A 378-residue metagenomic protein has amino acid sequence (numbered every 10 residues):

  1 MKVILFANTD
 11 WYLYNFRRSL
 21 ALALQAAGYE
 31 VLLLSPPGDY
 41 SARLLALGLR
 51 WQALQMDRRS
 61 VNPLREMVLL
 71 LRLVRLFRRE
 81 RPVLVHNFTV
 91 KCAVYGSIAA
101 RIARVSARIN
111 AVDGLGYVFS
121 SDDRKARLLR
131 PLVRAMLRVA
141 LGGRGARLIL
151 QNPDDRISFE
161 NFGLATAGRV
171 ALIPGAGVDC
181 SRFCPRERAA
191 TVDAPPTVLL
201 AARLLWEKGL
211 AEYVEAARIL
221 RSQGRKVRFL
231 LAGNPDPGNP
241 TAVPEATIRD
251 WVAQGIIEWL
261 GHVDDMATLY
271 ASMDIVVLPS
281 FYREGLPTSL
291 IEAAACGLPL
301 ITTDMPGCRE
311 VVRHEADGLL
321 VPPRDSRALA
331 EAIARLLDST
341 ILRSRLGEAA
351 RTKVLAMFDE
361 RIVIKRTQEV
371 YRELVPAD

Functional and structural regions predicted by a protein language model:
Y14-S19, P196, L200, L205-I219 (+1 more regions): A conserved mid-protein helix/loop that constitutes part of the nucleotide-sugar donor-binding site
S35-D39, A201, R228-V243: Glycosyltransferase donor-sugar binding loop
Q52-Q55, R130-R186, T197: Donor nucleotide-sugar binding/catalytic pocket of nucleotide-sugar-dependent glycosyltransferases
G116, D154-D155, L172-C184, R203-W206 (+2 more regions): Short beta-strand->alpha-helix junction loop in the catalytic core of nucleotide-activated group-transfer enzymes
G233, A242-V263: Nucleotide-activated donor-binding/catalytic signature segment of Leloir-type glycosyltransferases, i.e., the conserved
A271-G285, L298: Acidic donor-binding loop of glycosyltransferase active sites
P299-T302, V312: Short hydrophobic beta-strand element within catalytic cores of glycosyltransferases and related nucleotide-activated
R313-E315, L319-S326, R335-I341: Conserved acidic donor-binding segment of nucleotide-sugar-dependent glycosyltransferases
